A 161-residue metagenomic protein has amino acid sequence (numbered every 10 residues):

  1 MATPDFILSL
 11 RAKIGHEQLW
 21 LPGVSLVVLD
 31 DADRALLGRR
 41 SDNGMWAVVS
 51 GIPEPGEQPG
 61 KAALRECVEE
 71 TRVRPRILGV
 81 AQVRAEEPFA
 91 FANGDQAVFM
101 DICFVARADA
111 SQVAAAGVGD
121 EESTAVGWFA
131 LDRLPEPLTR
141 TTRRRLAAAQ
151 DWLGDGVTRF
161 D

Functional and structural regions predicted by a protein language model:
M1-S25: Acidic, metal-coordinating catalytic segment for phosphate/diphosphate chemistry, firing primarily on the Nudix
H16-W20, G94-M100, D120-S123: A generic structural micro-feature
L21, S41-N43, V48, P75 (+1 more regions): Short connector loops at helix/strand junctions that flank enzyme active sites, especially segments positioning acidic
V28-L29, L37, A106, W128: Conserved hydrophobic "DFG−1" position in protein kinase catalytic cores
D30-E70: Conserved Nudix-box catalytic region and its N-terminal flanking loop in Nudix hydrolases and closely related
G44-M45, A114, V118-D161: Nudix hydrolase/Nudix homology domain
R74-R84: A short coil-to-beta-strand element that immediately follows conserved catalytic motifs
A85-A114: Active-site-adjacent beta-strand/loop module that shapes the phosphate/pyrophosphate-binding cleft
